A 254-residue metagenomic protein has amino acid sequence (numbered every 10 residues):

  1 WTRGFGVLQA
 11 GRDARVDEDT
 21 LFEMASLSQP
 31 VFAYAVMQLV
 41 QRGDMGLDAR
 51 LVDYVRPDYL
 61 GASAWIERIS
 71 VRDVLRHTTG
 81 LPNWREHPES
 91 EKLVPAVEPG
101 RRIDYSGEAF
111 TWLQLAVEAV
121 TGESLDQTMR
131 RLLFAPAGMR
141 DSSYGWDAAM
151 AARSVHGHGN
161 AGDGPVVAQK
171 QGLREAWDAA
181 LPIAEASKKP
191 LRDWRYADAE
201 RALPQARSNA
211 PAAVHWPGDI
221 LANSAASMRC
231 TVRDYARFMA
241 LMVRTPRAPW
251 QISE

Functional and structural regions predicted by a protein language model:
F5, Q9-A10, A62-E254: Short, surface-exposed loop or secondary-structure junction motifs that flank catalytic or metal-binding residues
G11-D73, V97-A109, N223-A226: Short active-site loop at a secondary-structure junction that contains or immediately precedes the catalytic residue(s)
